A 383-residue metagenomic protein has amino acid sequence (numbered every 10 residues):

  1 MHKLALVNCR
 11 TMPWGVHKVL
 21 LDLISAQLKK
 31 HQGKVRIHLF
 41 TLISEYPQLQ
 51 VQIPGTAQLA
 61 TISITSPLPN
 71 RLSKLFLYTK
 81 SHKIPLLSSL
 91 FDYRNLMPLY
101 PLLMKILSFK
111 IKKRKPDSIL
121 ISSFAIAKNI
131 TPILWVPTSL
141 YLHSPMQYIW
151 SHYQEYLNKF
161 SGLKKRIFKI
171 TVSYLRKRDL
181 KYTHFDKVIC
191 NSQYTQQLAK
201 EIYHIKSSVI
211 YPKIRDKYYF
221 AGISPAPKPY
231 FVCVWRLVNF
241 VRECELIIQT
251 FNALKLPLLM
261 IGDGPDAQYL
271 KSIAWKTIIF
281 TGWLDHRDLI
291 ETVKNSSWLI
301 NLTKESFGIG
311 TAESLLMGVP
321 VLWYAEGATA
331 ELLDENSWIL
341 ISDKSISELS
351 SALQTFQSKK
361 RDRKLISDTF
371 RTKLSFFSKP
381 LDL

Functional and structural regions predicted by a protein language model:
I37-I126: Active-site donor-binding segments of glycosyltransferases and PAPS-dependent sulfotransferases
T56, Q268-I290: Nucleotide-activated donor-binding/catalytic signature segment of Leloir-type glycosyltransferases, i.e., the conserved
F109-K110, L157-V188: Membrane-proximal helix-turn-helix segments that form the acceptor-binding/catalytic region of lipid-linked
Q197-I202, K206-K228, D288: Acidic anion/phosphate-binding donor-loop and adjacent secondary structure in glycosyltransferase catalytic cores
F220-R242, I248-K255, L259: Conserved donor-binding/catalytic core segment of Leloir-type glycosyltransferases
F231, K294-S306, V319: Acidic donor-binding loop of glycosyltransferase active sites
A330-Q354: Change "using UDP/GDP/dTDP sugars" to "using nucleotide sugars
K344-S347, Q357-L383: A charged, aromatic-enriched C-terminal amphipathic alpha-helix characteristic of glycosyltransferases across folds
